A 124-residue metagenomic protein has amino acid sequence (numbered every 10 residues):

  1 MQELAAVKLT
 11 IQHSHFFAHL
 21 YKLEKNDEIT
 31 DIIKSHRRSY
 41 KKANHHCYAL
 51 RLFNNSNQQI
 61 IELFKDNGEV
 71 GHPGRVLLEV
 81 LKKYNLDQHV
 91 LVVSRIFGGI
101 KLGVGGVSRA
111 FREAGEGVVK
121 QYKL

Functional and structural regions predicted by a protein language model:
M1-G71: C-terminal regulatory domains involved in ligand/effector binding and gene-expression control
D27-K34, E79, R109, E113 (+1 more regions): Solvent-exposed alpha-helical segments within well-ordered globular domains of core cellular machineries
S39, V80, Y84, G117-Y122: Conserved, well-folded catalytic cores of nucleic-acid-processing and energy-transducing macromolecular machines
H46, L78, Q88-H89: Short glycine-rich loop/turn motifs
D66, I96-K101: A short glycine/serine-rich beta->alpha loop
N67-K83, V107-F111: Conserved mixed alpha/beta catalytic, RNA-binding, or beta-rich assembly cores of soluble enzyme, regulatory
D87-G98: Glycine- and acidic-rich phosphate- and metal-coordinating loops
V93, K101-L124: Glycine- and Gly-Pro-enriched alpha-helical subdomains that act as flexible, kink-prone "lid/hinge" or packing modules
